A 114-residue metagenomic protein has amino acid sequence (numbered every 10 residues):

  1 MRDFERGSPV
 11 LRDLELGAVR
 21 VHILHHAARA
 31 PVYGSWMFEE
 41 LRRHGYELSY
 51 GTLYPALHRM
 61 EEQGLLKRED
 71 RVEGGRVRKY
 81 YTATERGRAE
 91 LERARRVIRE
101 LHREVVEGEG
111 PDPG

Functional and structural regions predicted by a protein language model:
M1-R12: Short, Lys/Arg-enriched N-terminal segment that forms or immediately precedes the first helix of a structured domain
L11-T52: N-terminal helix-turn-helix DNA-binding core of bacterial DNA-binding proteins
M37, G87, I98: Conserved anionic group-binding/transfer micro-motifs
F38, T52, R71-V72, E109: Short loop/turn and capping residues at structural boundaries
L53-P55, R59-M60: Basic amphipathic alpha-helical segments that dock to polyanions
Q63-V77, T82: Beta-hairpin "wing" of winged helix-turn-helix
V77-R95: Basic, amphipathic "hinge/linker" alpha-helix immediately C-terminal to the N-terminal HTH DNA-binding motif
L91-G114: Amphipathic alpha-helical dimerization/coiled-coil segments that flank or bridge DNA-binding/regulatory modules
